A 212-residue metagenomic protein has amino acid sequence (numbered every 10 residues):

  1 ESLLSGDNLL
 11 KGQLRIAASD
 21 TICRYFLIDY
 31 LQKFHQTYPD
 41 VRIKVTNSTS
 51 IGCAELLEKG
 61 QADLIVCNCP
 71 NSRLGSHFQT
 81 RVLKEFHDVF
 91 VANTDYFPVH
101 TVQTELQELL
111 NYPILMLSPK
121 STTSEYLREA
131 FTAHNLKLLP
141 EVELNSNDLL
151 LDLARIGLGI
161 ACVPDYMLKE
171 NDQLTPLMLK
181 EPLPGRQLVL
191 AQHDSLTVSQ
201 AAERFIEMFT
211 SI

Functional and structural regions predicted by a protein language model:
E1-D7: Alpha-helical linker/hinge and terminal dimerization helices associated with HTH transcriptional regulators
K11-L74, E143-L144: Central regulatory/effector-binding core of bacterial HTH transcription factors
Q13-A17, I65, L115, A161 (+1 more regions): Short, well-ordered beta-strand segments
T21, S48, S121, S195-L196: Short, surface-exposed acidic/glycine-rich loop or hinge patches that mediate macromolecular interfaces
F26, P176-I212: A late-sequence structural motif
T37, S48-Y112, Y166-N171, L183: Acidic, Gly/Pro-rich loop/turn segments at junctions of secondary structure
T49-A54, E58-Q61, N68, T122-L177: Hydrophobic hinge/microswitch elements
P98-V99, Y112-H134, V198-A202, I206: Secondary-structure junction motif
